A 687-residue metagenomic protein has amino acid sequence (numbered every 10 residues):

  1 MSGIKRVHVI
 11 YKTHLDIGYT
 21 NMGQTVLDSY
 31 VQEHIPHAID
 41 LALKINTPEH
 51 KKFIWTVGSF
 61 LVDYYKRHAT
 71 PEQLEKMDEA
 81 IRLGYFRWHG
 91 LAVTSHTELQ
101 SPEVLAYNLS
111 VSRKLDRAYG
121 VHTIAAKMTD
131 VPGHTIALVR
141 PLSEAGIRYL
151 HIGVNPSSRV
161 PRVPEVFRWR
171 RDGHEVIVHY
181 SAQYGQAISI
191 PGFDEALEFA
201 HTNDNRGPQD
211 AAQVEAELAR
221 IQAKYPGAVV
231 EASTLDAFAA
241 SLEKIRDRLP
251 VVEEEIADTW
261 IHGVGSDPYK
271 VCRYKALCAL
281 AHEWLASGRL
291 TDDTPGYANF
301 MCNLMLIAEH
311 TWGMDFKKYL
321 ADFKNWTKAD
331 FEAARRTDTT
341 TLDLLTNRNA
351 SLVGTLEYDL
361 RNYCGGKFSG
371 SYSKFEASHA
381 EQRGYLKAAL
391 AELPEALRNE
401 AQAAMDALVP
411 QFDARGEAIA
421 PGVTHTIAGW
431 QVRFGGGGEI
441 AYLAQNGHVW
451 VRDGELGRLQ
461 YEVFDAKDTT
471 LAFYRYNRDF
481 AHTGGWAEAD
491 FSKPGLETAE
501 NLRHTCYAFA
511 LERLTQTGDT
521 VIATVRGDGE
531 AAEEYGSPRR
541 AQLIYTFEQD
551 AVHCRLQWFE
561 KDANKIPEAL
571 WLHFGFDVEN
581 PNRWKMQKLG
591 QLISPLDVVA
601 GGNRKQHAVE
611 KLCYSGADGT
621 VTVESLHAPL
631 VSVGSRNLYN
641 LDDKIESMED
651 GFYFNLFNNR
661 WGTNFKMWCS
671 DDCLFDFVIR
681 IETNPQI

Functional and structural regions predicted by a protein language model:
M1-K367, K374, G518-I687: Catalytic-domain carbohydrate-binding cleft regions of carbohydrate-active enzymes
A298, L306-E309, F316-E560, C673: Catalytic and substrate-binding regions of extracellular carbohydrate-active enzymes, especially polysaccharide lyases
